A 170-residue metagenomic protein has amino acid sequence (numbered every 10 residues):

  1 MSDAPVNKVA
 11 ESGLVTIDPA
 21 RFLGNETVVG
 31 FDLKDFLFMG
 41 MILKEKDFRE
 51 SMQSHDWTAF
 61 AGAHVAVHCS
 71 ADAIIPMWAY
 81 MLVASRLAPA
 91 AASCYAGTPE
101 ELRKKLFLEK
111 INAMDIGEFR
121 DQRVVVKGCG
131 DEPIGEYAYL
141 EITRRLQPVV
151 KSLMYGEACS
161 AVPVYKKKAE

Functional and structural regions predicted by a protein language model:
M1-I75, A84, A91, V149-S152 (+2 more regions): N-terminal, charge-rich interaction modules
M52-Q53, N112, G128, Y137-A138 (+1 more regions): A domain-level signal for the structural core that forms small-molecule/cofactor-binding pockets and catalytic centers
H64-S70, Y95-G97, R123-C129: Short glycine-rich or small-residue beta-strand-to-loop segments that form or flank ligand, phosphate, metal/Fe-S
S70-M77, C129-Y137, S160: Gly/Ser/Thr-rich loops at beta-strand to alpha-helix junctions that form or flank small-molecule/cofactor-binding
A79-E118, G156-A161: Long, charge-dense
L82-L87, A138-Q147: Short, non-transmembrane amphipathic alpha-helical segments
L106, Y137-Y139, Y165-A169: Short acidic, glycine/serine/threonine-rich loops at helix termini
I116-L140: Extended, charge-rich low-complexity interaction segments
